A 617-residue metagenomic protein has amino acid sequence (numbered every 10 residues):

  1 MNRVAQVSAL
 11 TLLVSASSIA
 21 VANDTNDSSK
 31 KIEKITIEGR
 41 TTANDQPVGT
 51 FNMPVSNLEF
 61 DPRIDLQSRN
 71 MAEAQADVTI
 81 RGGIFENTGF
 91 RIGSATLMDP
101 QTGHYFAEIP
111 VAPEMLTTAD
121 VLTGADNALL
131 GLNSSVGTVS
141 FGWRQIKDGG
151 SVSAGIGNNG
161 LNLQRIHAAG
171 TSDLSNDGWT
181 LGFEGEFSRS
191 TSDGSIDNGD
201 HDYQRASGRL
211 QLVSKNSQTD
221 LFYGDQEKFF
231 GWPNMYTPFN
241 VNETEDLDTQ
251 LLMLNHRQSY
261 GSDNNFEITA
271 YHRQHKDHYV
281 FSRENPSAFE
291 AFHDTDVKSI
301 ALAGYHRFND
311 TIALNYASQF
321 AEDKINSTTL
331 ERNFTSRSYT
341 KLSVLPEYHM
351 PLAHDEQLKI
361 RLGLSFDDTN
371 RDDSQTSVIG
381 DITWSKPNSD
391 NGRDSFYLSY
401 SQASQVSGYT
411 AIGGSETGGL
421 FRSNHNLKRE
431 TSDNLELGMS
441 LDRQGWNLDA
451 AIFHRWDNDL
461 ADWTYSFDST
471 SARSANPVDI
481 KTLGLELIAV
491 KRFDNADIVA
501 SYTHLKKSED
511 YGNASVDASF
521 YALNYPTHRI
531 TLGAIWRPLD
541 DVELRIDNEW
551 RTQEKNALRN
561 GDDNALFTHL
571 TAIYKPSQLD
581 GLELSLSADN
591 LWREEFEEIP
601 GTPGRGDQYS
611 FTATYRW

Functional and structural regions predicted by a protein language model:
Q6, W179, V213, R393-S399 (+4 more regions): Conserved C-terminal beta-signal and adjacent last beta-strands/turns of outer-membrane beta-barrel proteins
A22-S56, F85, S259: Short, acidic, small-residue-rich periplasmic hinge/interaction motif at the N-terminus of Gram-negative outer-membrane
L58-D99: Extracytoplasmic beta-strand/coil segments of soluble accessory domains associated with Gram-negative outer-membrane
T96-T123, F141-G142: Short acidic/polar hinge/loop motifs at secondary-structure boundaries that mediate gating or recognition
G137-T138, G142-D173, E186-F187, S192-G199 (+1 more regions): Short strand-turn segments of transmembrane beta-barrel domains in outer membranes, especially the first one or two
S192-Y203, Q218-V297, T329, F334: Flexible loop and strand-edge segments within Gram-negative outer membrane beta-barrel domains
Y236-S259, H293, S395, S399-N458 (+2 more regions): Outer-membrane beta-barrel signature, preferentially recognizing the C-terminal barrel domain of Gram-negative
D310, L314-N315, Y348-I360, F453-W456 (+4 more regions): Gram-negative outer-membrane beta-barrel transporters
